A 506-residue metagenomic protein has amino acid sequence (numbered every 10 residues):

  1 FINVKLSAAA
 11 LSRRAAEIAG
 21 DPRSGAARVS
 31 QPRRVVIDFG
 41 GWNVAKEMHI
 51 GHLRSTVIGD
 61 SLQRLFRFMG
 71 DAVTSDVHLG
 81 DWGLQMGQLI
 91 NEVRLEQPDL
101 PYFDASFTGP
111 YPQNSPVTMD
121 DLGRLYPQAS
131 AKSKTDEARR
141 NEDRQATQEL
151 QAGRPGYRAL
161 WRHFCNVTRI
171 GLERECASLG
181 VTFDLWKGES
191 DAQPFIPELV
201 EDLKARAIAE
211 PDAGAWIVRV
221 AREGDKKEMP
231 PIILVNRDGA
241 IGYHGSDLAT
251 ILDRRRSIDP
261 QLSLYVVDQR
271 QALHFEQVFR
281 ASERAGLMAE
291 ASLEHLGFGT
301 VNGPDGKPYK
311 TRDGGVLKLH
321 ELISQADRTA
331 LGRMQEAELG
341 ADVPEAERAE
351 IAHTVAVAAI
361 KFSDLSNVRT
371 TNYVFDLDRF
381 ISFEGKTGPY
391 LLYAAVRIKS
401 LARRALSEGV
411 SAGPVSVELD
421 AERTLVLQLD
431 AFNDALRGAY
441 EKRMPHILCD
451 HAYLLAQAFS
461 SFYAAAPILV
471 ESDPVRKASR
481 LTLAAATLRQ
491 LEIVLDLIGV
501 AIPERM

Functional and structural regions predicted by a protein language model:
F1-S12, A19-M506: Non-catalytic interaction-recognition regions
